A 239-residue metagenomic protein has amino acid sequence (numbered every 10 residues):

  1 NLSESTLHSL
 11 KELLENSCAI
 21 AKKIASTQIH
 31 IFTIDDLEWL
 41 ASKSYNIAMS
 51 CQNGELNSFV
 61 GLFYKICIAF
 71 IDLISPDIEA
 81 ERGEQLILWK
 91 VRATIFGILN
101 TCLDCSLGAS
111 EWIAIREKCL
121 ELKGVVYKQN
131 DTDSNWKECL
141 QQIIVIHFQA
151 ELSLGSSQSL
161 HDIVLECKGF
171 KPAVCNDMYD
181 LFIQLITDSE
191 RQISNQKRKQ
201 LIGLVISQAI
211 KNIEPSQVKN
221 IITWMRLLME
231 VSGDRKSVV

Functional and structural regions predicted by a protein language model:
S3-I20, F59-C67, G108-Q129, S156-F170 (+2 more regions): Alpha-helical repeat scaffolds
E4, A48-M49, N53-E55, S75 (+4 more regions): Short coil/turn linking the two alpha-helices of tandem helical-hairpin repeats
L7-T27, I31, L40, S44-A48 (+4 more regions): Eukaryotic nuclear macromolecular-assembly scaffolds and interaction domains used across chromosome biology and nuclear
K22-H30, D72-L73, E79, G124-D131 (+3 more regions): Helix-capping and short linker residues that terminate individual alpha-solenoid repeat units
A25-D35, P76-W89, K128-E138, D180 (+1 more regions): Acidic, Ser/Thr-rich low-complexity linear motifs
L37, A41-S44, I87, R92-L99 (+8 more regions): TPR repeat positional signature
I47-C51, I98-C105, Q149-S153, Q184-D188 (+2 more regions): Residue-level signature for tetratricopeptide repeat
V238: Conserved small/polar residues in nucleotide/adenosyl-binding loops
